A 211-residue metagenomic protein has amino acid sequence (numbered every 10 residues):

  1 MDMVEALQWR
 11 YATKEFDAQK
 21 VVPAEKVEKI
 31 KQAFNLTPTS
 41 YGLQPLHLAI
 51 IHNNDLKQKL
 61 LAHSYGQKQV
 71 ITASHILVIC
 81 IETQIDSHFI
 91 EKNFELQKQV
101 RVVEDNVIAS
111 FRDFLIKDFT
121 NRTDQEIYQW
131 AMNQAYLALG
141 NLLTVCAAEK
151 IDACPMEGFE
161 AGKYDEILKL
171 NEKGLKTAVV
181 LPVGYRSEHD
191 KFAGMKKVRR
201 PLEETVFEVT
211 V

Functional and structural regions predicted by a protein language model:
M1-V211: Acidic, surface-exposed loops and disordered segments
